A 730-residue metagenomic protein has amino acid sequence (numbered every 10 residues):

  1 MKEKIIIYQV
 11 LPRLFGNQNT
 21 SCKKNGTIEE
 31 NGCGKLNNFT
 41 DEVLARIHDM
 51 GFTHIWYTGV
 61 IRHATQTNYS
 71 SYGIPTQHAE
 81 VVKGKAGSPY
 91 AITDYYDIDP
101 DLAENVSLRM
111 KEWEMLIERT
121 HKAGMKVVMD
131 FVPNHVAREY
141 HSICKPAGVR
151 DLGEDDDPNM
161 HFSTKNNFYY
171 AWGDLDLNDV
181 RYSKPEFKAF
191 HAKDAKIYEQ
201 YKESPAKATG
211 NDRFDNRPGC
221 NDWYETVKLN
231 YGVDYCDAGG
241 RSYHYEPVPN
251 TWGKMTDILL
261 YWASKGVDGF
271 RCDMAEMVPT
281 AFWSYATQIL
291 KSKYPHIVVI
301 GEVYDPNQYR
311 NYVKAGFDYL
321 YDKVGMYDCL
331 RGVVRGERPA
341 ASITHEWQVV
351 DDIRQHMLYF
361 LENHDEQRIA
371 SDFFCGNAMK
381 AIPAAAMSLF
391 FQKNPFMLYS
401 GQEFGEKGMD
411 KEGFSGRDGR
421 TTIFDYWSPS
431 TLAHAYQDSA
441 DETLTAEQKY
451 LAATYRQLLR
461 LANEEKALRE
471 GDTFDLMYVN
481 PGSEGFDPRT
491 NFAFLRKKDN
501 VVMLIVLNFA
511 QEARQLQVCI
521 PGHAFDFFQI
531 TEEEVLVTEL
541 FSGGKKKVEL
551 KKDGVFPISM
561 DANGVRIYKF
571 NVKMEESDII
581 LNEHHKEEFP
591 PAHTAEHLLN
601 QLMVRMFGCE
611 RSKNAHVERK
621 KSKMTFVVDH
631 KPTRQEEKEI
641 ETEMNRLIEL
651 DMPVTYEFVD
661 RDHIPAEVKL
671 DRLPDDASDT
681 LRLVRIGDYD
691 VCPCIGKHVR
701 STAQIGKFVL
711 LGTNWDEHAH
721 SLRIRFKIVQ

Functional and structural regions predicted by a protein language model:
M1-M129, N134-N167, A171-E199, P218-W223 (+2 more regions): N-terminal structural segment of carbohydrate-active enzymes
E3, T27, T65, E80-V81 (+4 more regions): Loop/helix patches that line or flank the sugar-binding groove of alpha-linked glycan CAZymes
I6-Y8, I55-Y57, V127-M129, F270 (+3 more regions): Hydrophobic faces of well-ordered beta-strands that scaffold small-molecule active sites in alpha/beta enzyme cores
N17-N37, P89-M110, E225-T251, D268-M277 (+3 more regions): The substrate-binding groove and active-site-proximal loops of carbohydrate-active enzymes, especially glycoside
A147-R150, N159, T164-D179, K184-F187 (+9 more regions): Active-site-proximal helices and loops of the catalytic beta/alpha 8
P185-P249, L260: Long, low-complexity, polar/charged, intrinsically disordered or flexibly structured peripheral segments
A510-E575: C-terminal beta-sandwich/jelly-roll accessory domains of carbohydrate-active enzymes
M574-Q730: Active-/binding-site microenvironments in catalytic and ligand-binding cores
